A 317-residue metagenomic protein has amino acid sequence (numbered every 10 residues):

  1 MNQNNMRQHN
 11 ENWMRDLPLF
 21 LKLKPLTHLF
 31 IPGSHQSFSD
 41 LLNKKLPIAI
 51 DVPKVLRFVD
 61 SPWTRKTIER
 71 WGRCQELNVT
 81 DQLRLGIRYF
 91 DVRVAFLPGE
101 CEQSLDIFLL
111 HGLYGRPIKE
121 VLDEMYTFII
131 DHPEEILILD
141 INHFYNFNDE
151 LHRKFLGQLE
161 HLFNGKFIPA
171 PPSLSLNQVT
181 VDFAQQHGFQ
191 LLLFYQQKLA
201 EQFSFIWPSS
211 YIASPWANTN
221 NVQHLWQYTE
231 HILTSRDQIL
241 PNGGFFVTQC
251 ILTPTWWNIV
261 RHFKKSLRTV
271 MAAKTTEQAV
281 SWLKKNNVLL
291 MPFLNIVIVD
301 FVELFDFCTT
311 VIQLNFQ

Functional and structural regions predicted by a protein language model:
M1-L85, Y89, P98-D131, I136 (+4 more regions): Long, acidic (Asp/Glu-rich), low-complexity accessory segments flanking structured domains
G72-L77, I118-E124, G165-Q185, N218-Q238 (+1 more regions): A Trp-anchored, charged/polar loop motif used as the substrate-binding/catalytic surface of acyl/ester-handling
R93: A motif-centric signal for short, conserved binding hotspots located in accessible loops or intrinsically disordered
G99-L105, L151, P172-Q186, Q202-F203 (+2 more regions): Intrinsically disordered, low-complexity coil segments
L110-P169, F189, V297: Intrinsically disordered, low-complexity acidic segments that are enriched in bulky aromatics
Q186-V270: Aromatic-lined glycan-binding groove of carbohydrate-active enzymes
